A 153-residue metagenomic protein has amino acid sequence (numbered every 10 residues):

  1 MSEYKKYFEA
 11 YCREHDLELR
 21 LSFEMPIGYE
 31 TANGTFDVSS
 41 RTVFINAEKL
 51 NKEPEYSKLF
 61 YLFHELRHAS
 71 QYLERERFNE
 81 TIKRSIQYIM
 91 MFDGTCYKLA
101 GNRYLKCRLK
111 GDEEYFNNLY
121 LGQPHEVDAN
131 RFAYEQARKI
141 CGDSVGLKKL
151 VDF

Functional and structural regions predicted by a protein language model:
M1-R41, N51: Auxiliary, metal-adjacent structural segments of Zn-dependent hydrolase domains
S2, Y56-F60, H64, Q123 (+1 more regions): A structural signal for well-ordered alpha-helical segments within the folded catalytic domains of diverse enzymes
E18, L73-R77, D143-L147: Short, polar/charged, Gly/Pro-enriched helix-capping and turn/loop motifs at alpha-helix termini and inter-helix linkers
F44-Y61: Short pre-active-site segment immediately N-terminal to the catalytic Zn-binding motif
E65-R84: Catalytic Zn2+-binding segment of zinc metalloproteases
I82-F153: Metalloprotease/metallohydrolase-associated module, dominated by Zn2+-dependent proteases
